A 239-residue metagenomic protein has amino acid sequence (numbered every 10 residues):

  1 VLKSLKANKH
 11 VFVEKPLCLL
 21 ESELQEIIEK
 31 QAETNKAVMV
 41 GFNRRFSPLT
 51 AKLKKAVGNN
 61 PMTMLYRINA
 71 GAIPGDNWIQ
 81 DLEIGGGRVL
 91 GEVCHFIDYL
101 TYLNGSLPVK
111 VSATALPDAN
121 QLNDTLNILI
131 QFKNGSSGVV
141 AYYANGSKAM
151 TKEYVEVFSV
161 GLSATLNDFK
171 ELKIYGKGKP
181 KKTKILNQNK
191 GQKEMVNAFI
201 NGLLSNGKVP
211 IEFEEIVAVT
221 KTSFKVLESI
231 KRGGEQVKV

Functional and structural regions predicted by a protein language model:
V1, L24, L49-T50, F96-I97 (+2 more regions): A general structural signal for well-ordered alpha-helical segments in protein cores
V1-F42: Beta-strand-loop-alpha-helix segment that lines the small-molecule cofactor/substrate pocket of alpha/beta enzymes
N8, N77-I84, G178-K182: Short glycine/proline- and charge-enriched loop/turn segments that cap or connect secondary-structure elements
A37, R44-T114, A119, G233: Predominantly a Rossmann-like dinucleotide-binding segment in NAD(P)-dependent oxidoreductases
I84-G91, K181-K190: A short glycine-threonine-serine/GTX helix/turn-capping micro-motif
G91, I97-E171, V196-G207: Contiguous beta-strand/loop segments that form the cofactor/metal-binding neighborhood of enzyme cores
K133, N201-V239: C-terminal helix-rich "cap/oligomerization" subdomain common to oxidoreductases
